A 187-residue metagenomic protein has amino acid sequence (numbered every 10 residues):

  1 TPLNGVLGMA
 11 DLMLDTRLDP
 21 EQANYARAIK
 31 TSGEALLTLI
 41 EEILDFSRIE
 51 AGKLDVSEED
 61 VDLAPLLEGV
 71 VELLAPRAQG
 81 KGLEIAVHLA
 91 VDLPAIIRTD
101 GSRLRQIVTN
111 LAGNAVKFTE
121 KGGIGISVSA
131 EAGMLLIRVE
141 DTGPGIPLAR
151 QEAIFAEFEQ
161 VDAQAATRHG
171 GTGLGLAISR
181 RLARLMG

Functional and structural regions predicted by a protein language model:
L14-P20: Short acidic helix/loop segment immediately C-terminal to the autophosphorylated histidine in two-component histidine
T31-T38: Short alpha-helical segment of the dimerization/phosphotransfer core of two-component systems
S47-E58, G123: Helix-loop junction within the histidine kinase core
S57-D62, Q79, E84-A95: Conserved catalytic submotifs in the C-terminal HATPase_c
P76, P144-G145: Glycine-rich G1-box
A115-V116: Short helix-loop "hinge" at the ATP-lid/N-box region of the Bergerat-fold HATPase_c
E152-A156: ATPase catalytic-site recognition across NTP-hydrolyzing enzymes
